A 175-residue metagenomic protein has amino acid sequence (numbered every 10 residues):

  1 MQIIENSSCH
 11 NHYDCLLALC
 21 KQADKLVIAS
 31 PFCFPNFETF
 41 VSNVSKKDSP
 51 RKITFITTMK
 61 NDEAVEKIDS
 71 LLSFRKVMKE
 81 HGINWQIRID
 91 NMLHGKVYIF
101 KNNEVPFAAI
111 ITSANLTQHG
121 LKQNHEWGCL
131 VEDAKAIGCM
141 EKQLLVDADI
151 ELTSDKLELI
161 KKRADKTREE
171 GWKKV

Functional and structural regions predicted by a protein language model:
M1-V175: PLD/PLD-like phosphodiesterase catalytic module centered on the HKD motif
